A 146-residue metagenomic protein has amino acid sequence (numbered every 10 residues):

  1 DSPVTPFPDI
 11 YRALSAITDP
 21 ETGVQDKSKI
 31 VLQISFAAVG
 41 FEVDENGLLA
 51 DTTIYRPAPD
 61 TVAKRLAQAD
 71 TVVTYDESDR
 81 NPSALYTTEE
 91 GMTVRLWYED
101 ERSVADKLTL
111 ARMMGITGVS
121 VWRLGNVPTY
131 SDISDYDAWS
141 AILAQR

Functional and structural regions predicted by a protein language model:
D1-R65: Substrate-binding surface in catalytic domains of secreted glycosidases
F7-S15, V104-L108, W139: Extracytoplasmic/secreted envelope proteins and their assembly/folding machinery, especially bacterial periplasmic
S15-V24, T109-I116, A144: Sec-exported extracytoplasmic/periplasmic mature domains
L32, A111, V119: Conserved, mostly hydrophobic/aromatic
S35, W122-L124: Acidic carboxylate-rich catalytic motifs and surrounding loops in phosphoryl-/glycosyl-chemistry enzymes
R56-M114: Hydrophobic, secondary-structure "cap" segments at the distal end of domains
L110, L124-R146: Aromatic-rich peripheral "rim/lid" segments of glycoside hydrolase catalytic domains that contact and position glycan
